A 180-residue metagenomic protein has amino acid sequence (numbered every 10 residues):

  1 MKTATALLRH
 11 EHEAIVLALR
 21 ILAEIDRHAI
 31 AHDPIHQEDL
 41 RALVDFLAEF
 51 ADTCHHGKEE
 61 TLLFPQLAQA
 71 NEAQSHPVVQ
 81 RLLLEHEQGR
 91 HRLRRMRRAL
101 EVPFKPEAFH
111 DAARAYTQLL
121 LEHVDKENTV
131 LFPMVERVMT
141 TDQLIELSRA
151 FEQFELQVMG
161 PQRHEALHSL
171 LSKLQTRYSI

Functional and structural regions predicted by a protein language model:
M1-I180: Small-residue-biased structural context
